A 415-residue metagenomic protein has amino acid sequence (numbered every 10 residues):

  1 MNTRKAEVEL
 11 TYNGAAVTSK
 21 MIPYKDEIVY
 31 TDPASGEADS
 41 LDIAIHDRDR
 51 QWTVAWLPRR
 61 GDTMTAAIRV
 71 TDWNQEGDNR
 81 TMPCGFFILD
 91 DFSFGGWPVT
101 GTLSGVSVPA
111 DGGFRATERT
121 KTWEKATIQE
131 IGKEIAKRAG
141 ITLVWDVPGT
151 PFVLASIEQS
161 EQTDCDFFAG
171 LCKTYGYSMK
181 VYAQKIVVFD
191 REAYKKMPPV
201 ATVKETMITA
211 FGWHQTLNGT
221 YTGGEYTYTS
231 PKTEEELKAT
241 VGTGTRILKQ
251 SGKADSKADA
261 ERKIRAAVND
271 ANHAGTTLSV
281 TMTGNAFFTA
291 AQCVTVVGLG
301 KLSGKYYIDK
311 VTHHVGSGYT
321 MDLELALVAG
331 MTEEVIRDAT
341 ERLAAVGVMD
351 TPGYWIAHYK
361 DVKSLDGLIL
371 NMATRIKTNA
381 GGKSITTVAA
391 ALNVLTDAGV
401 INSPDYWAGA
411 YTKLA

Functional and structural regions predicted by a protein language model:
M1-A110: Assembly/oligomerization scaffold segments
N2-E9, A15, A169, K173 (+3 more regions): Acidic, small/polar-enriched beta strand-loop surface segments
D42-A44, G105, E118-V144, Q159-Y182 (+2 more regions): Amphipathic, non-transmembrane alpha-helical segments in extracytoplasmic/periplasmic proteins
G77-R80, T100-G112, V144-G212: Short beta-strand-centered interaction patches in the first periplasmic/extracellular domains of large envelope
F92-W97, V311-S317: Short, conserved beta-turn/loop elements at beta-strand boundaries and strand-helix junctions
G95-P98, V108, T127-V144, K257 (+2 more regions): Glycine-rich, acidic and aromatic/proline-enriched surface loops and short helix-turn segments that act as binding
T100-R115, S317-E334: Short solvent-exposed strand/turn elements
V335-A415: Short, solvent-exposed alpha-helical surface patches in non-cytosolic proteins
